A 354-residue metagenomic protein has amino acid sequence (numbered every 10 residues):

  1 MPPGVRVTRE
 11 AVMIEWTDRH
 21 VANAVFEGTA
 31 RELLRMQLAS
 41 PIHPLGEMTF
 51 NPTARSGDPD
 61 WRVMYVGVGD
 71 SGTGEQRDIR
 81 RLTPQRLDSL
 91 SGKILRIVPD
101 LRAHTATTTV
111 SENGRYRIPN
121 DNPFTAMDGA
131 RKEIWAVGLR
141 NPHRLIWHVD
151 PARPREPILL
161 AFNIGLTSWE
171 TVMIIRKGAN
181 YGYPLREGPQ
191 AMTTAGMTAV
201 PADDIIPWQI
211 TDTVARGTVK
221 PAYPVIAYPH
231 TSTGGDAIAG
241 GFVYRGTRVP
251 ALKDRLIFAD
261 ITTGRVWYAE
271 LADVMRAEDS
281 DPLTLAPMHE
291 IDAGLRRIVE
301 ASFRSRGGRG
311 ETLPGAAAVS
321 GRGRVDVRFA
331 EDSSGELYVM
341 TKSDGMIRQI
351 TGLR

Functional and structural regions predicted by a protein language model:
M1-P52: Asp-box/WD-like beta-propeller blade repeats and closely related beta-sheet repeat scaffolds
M1-V12, D18, T53-V63, G67-A316 (+2 more regions): Beta-propeller domain segments
V327-R354: Blade-level signature of beta-propeller repeat domains, shared across WD40, Kelch, NHL, RCC1 and BNR/Asp-box propellers
